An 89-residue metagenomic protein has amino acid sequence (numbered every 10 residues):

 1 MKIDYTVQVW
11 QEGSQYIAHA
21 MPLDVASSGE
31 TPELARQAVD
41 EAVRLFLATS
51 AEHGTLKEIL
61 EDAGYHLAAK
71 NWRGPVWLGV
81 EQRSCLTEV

Functional and structural regions predicted by a protein language model:
M1-D4, E33, Q37-V89: Short, charged, surface-exposed hinge/linker loops at domain edges that act as mobile lids or interdomain connectors
I3-P22: Short aromatic-glycine-(Arg/Gly/Cys) micro-motifs in beta-strand/loop hairpins
A20, G29, L60: Short, flexible helix/strand-to-coil boundary loops that buttress conserved ligand/catalytic motifs in alpha/beta
L23-L34: A short, exposed loop/beta-hairpin motif centered on an aromatic-Gly-Thr core
